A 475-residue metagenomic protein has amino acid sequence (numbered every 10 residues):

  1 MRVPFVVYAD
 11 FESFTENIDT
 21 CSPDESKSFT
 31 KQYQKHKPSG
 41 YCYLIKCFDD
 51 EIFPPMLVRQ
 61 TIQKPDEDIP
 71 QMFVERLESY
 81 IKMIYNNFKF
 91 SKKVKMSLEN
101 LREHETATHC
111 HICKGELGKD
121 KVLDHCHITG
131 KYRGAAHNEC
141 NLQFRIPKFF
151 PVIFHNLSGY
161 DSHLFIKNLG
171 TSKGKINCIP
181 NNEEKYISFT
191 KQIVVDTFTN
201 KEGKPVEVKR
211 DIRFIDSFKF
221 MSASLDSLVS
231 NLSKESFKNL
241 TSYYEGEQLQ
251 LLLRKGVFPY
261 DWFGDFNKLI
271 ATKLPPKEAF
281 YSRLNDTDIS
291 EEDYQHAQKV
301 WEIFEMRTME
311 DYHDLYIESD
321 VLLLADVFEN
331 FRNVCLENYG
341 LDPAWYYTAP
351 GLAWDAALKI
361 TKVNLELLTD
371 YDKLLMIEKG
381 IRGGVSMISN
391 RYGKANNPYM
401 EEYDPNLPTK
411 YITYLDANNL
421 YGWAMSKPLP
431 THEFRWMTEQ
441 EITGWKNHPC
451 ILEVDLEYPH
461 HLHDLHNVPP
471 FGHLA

Functional and structural regions predicted by a protein language model:
M1-A475: Metal-dependent nucleotidyl/phosphoryl-transfer cores and adjacent nucleic-acid-binding surfaces
